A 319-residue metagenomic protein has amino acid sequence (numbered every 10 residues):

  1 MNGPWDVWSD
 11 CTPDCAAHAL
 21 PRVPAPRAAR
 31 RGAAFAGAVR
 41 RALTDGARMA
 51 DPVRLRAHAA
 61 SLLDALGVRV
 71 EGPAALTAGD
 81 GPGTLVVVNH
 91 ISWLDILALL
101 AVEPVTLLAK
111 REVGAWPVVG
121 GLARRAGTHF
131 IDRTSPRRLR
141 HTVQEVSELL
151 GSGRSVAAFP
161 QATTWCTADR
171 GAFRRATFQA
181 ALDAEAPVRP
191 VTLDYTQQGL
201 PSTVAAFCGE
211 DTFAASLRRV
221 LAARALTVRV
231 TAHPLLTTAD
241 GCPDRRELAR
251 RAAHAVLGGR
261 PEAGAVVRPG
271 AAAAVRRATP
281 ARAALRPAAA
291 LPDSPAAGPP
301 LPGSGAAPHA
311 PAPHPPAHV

Functional and structural regions predicted by a protein language model:
M1-C15, R69-P73, R175-A176, A180 (+3 more regions): Soluble, non-transmembrane catalytic domains of enzymes that act on hydrophobic metabolites at membranes
M1-P26, P261-V319: Actinobacteria-biased recognition of intrinsically disordered, low-complexity terminal regions
W5-E71, G121-A126: A transmembrane-helix-recognition feature enriched in membrane-embedded lipid enzymes and envelope glyco-/phospholipid
A34-R48, A65, P82-P136: Catalytic core of membrane glycerolipid acyltransferases/transacylases, capturing the structured, soluble-facing
G83-L85, T128, G153-F159, P187: Residue-level preference for the first positions of well-ordered beta-strands
V119-G120, A168-P243, V266-R277, A283: A cross-family acyltransferase "interaction/gating" segment
L149-F178: Catalytic-site beta-strand/loop segments enriched in glycine and acidic/polar residues
